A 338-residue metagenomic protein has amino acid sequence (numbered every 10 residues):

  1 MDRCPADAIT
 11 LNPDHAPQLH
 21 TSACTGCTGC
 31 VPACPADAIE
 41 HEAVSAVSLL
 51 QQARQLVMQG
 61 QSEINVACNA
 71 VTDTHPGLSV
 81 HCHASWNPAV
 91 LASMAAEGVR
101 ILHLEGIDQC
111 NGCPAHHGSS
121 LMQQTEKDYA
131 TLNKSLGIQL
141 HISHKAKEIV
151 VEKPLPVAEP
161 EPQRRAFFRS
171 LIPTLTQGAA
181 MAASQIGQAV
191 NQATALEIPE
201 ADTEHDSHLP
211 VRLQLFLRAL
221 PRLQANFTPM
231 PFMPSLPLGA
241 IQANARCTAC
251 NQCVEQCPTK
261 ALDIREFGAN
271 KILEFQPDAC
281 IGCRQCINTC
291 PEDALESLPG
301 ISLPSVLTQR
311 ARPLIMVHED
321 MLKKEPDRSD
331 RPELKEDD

Functional and structural regions predicted by a protein language model:
M1-D7, Q18-D37, Q242-K260, E274-D293: Cysteine-centered iron-sulfur cluster-binding motifs in ferredoxin-type domains/subunits of redox enzymes
M1-R3, Q61-N69, D73, I149-K260 (+1 more regions): Ferredoxin-type iron-sulfur electron-transfer modules and their immediate structural context
L11-P17, N226-I241, E266-G268, I272: Short Cys/His-rich Zn2+-coordinating modules
D14, D263-P277, S302-S305, R310: Ferredoxin-type iron-sulfur electron-transfer modules in oxidoreductases and energy-metabolism complexes
G29-E152, Q285-D338: Flanking helices and flexible, charged tails adjoining ferredoxin-like Fe-S electron-transfer domains in multi-subunit
V99, Q256-E266: A contiguous binding-surface segment within folded domains or other stable secondary-structure elements
